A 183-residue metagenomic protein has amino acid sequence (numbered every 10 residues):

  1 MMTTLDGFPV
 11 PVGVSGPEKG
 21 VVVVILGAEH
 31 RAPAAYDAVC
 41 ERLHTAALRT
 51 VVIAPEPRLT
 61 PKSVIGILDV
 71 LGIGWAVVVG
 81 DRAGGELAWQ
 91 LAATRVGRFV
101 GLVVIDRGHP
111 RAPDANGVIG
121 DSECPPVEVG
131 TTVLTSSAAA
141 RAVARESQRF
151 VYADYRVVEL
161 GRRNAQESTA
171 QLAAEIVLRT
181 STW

Functional and structural regions predicted by a protein language model:
M1-P11: N-terminal cap/lid segment of alpha/beta-hydrolase-fold proteins
G13-P57: Conserved HGGG/HGGXW glycine-rich cap/lid loop of the alpha/beta-hydrolase fold
T60-A76: Conserved acidic catalytic loop of the alpha/beta-hydrolase fold
V78-V79, L102: Conserved alpha/beta-hydrolase fold motif
V79-A88: Gly/Ala-rich beta-loop-alpha elbow adjacent to hydrolase catalytic centers
L87-L91, P113: Hydrolases whose catalytic domains are alpha/beta-hydrolase-1, hotdog thioesterase, or metallo-beta-lactamase-like
G97-D114: A conserved short beta-strand
P110-Q171: The feature captures the conserved acid-bearing segment of alpha/beta-hydrolase catalytic domains
